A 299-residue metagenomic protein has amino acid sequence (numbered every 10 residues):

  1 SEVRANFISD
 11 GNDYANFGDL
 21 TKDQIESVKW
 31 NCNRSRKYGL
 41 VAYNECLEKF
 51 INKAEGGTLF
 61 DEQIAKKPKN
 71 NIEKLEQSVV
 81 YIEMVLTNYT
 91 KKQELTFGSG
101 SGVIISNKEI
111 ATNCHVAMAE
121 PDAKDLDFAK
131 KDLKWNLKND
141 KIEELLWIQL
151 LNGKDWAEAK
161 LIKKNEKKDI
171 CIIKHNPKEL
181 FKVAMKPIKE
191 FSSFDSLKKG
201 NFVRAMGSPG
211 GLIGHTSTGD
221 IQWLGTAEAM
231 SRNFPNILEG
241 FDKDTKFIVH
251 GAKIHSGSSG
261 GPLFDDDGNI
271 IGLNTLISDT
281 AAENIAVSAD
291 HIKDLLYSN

Functional and structural regions predicted by a protein language model:
S1-K74: N-terminal targeting leaders that route proteins to membranes or the secretory/organellar pathways
N33, K37, I51-N52, D122 (+3 more regions): Sec-exported extracytoplasmic/periplasmic mature domains
Q63-K69, V79, L86-N107, N113 (+4 more regions): A conserved glycine-rich beta-strand in the N-terminal activation segment of trypsin-fold
E76-E94, N176-E190, H215-N299: Active-site region of chymotrypsin-like
T90-Q93, A123-K138, N233-E239: Intrinsically disordered, low-complexity Ser/Thr- and acidic-rich flexible linkers and loops, especially at boundaries
S101, N107, S193, K199 (+2 more regions): Short, flexible surface segments
V103-I105, K160-K163, Q222, H255: Conserved positions in beta-strands of structured domains
K108-L126, K134, N139-G207, G211-H215 (+1 more regions): Conserved active-site neighborhood of the chymotrypsin/trypsin-like protease fold
